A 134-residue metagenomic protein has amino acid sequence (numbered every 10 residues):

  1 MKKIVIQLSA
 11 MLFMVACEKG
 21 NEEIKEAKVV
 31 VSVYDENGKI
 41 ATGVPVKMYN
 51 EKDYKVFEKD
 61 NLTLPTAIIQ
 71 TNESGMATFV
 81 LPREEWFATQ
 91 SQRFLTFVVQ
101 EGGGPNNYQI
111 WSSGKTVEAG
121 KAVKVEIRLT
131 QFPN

Functional and structural regions predicted by a protein language model:
M1-I4: Positively charged n-region of N-terminal signal peptides that target proteins for export
M14-A16: C-terminal motif of bacterial Sec signal peptides marking the signal peptidase cleavage site
E18-G20: Bacterial signal peptide processing site
A27-D35: A short, amphipathic beta-strand motif
N37-L62: Short, ordered, surface-exposed loop/turn motifs in non-cytosolic proteins
E58-P82: Short, acidic Ser/Thr/Gly-rich low-complexity loop/linker segments typical of extracellular and cell-surface proteins
E85-P105: A short, solvent-exposed beta-strand micro-motif common in secreted/extracellular proteins
S113-N134: Extracellular beta-sheet/turn segments enriched in Thr/Pro/Gly and aliphatic residues
